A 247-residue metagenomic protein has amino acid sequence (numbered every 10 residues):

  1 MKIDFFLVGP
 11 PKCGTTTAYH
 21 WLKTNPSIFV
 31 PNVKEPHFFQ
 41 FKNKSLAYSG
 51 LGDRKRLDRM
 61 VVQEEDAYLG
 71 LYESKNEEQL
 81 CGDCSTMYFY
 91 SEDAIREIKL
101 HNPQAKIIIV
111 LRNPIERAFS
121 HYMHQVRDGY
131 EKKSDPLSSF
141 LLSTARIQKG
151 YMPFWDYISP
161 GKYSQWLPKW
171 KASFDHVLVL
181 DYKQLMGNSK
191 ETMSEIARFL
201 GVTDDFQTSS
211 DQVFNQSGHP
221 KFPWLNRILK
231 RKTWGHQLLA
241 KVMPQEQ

Functional and structural regions predicted by a protein language model:
M1-Q79, D83-S85, H101, A105 (+2 more regions): PAPS-dependent sulfotransferase catalytic core
V33-K34, P168-Q247: The conserved 3'-phosphoadenosine-5'-phosphosulfate
D53-L57, S85, M152-G161, D181-K183 (+2 more regions): Active-site rim elements
D58-M60, I115-Q125, R146-W155, V213-R227 (+1 more regions): Hydrophobic transmembrane alpha-helix bundles
V62-K75, G129-E195, F199-Q207: PAPS-dependent sulfotransferase catalytic domain
T86-Y90: Short beta->alpha connector loops
A94-E97: A short acidic, amphipathic alpha-helical/loop segment
